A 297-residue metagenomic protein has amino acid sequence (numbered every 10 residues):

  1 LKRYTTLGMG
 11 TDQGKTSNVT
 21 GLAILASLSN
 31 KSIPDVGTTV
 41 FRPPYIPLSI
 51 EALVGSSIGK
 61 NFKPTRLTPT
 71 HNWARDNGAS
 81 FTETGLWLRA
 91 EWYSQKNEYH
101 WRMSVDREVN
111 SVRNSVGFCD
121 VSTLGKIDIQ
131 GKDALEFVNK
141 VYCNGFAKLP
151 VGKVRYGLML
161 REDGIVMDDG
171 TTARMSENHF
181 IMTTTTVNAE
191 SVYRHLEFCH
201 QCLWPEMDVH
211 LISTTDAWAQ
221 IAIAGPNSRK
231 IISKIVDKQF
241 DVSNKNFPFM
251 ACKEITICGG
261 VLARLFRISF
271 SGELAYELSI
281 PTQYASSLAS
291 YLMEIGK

Functional and structural regions predicted by a protein language model:
K2-G14: Compact, charge-rich alpha-helical regulatory domains located at protein termini
Y4, T20-A23, S27-K297: Glycine/proline-enriched, intrinsically flexible loops and inter-domain linkers
